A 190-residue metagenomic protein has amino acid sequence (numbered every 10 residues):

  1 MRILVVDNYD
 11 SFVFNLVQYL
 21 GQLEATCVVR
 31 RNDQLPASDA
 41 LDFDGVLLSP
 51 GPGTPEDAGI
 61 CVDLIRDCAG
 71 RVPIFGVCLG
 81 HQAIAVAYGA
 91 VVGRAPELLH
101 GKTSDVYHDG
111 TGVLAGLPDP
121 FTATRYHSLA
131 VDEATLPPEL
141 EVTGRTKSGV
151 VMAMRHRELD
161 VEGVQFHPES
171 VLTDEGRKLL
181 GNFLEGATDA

Functional and structural regions predicted by a protein language model:
M1-G70, L79, D174-A190: N-terminal beta1-alpha1 cap of cysteine-dependent amidohydrolase-like domains
R2, A25-T26, D44-G45, P73-F75 (+3 more regions): Structural signature of beta-strand start/N-cap positions in the alpha/beta core of ABC transporter nucleotide-binding
V5, T124-R125, Q165: Short beta-strand segments
A25-D33, P55, S104-Y107, A123-H127 (+1 more regions): Short gly/ser/thr-rich secondary-structure transition/capping motifs
F43-G116, P120, L180-N182: Cysteine-nucleophile active-site neighborhood
C78, H127, H167: Histidine-centered divalent metal-coordination motifs
G112-E158: Catalytic beta-strand/loop cores that center a nucleophilic Ser/Cys/Thr and support acyl-enzyme chemistry
K147-A190: A glycine-centered loop/beta-turn motif at secondary-structure junctions
